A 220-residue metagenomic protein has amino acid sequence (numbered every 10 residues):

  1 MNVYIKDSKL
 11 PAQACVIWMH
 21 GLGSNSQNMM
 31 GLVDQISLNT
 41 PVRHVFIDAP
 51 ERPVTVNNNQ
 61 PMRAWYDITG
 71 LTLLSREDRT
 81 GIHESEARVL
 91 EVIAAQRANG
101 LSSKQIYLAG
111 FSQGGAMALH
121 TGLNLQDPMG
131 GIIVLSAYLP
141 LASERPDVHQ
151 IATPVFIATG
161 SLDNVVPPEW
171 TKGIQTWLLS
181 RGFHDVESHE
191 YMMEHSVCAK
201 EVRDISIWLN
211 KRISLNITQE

Functional and structural regions predicted by a protein language model:
N2-S103: Serine-hydrolase catalytic machinery in alpha/beta-hydrolase-like enzymes
M29-L32, P167-W177: Short alpha-helix in the alpha/beta-hydrolase fold that links the catalytic acid
L32, T121-G122, W208: Hydrophobic residues on the short alpha-helix immediately C-terminal to a glycine-rich phosphate/catalytic loop
I47-D48, A109, I133-S136, A158 (+1 more regions): Alpha/beta-hydrolase-fold catalytic nucleophile elbow
R97, S102-I151: Primarily recognizes the serine-hydrolase "nucleophile elbow" in alpha/beta-hydrolase and SGNH/GDSL folds
Q150-V155, H184-D185: Short, proline-enriched alpha-helix->beta-strand connector loops that line the catalytic pocket of alpha/beta-hydrolase
I157-T159, D163: Short beta-strand/loop motif that positions the catalytic acidic residue of the alpha/beta-hydrolase fold
K172-E220: C-terminal catalytic histidine-bearing segment of alpha/beta-hydrolase fold enzymes
